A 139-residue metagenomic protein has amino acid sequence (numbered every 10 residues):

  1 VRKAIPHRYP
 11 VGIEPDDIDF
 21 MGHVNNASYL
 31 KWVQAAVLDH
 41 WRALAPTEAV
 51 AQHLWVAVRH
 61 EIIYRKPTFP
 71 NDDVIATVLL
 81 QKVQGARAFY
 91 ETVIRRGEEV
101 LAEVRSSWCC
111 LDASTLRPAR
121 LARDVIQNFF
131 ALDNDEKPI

Functional and structural regions predicted by a protein language model:
V1-R59, A113-I139: Hot-dog-fold acyl-thioester-processing enzymes
P15, E91-V93, W108: Generic short beta-strand
V33, T92, V104: Conserved GNAT-family N-acetyltransferase fold
H40-A88, L101-A102, C109: Hydrophobic beta-strand-centered segment that forms part of the acyl-chain substrate-binding groove
R65, V93-R95: Core beta-strand residues in small-molecule sensory/regulatory alpha/beta domains
L79-E91, D124-A131: Hydrophobic transmembrane alpha-helix bundles
A102-V104, R120: A structural microfeature
